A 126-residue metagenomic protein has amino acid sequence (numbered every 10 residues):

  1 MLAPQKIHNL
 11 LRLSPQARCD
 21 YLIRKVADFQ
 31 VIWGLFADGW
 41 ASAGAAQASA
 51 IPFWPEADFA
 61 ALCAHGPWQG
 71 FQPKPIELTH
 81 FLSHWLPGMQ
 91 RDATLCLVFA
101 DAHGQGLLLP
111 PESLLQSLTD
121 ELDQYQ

Functional and structural regions predicted by a protein language model:
M1-Q126: Conserved NAD+-utilizing ADP-ribose enzyme module
